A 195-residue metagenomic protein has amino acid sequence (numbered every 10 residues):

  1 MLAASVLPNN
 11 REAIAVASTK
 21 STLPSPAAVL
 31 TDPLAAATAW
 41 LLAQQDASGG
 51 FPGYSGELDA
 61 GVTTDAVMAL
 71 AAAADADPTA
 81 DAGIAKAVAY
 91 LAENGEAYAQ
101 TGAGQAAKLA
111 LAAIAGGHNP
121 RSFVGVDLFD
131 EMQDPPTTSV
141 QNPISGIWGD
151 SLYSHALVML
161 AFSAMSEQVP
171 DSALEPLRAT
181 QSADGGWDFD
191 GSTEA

Functional and structural regions predicted by a protein language model:
M1-A3, G56: N-terminal secretion targeting segments of exported proteins
A3, L7-A39, G49: Low-complexity, acidic Ser/Thr/Pro-rich repeat tracts that form intrinsically disordered stalk/linker regions of very
P26-D32, G50-T79, A97-F123, N142-E175 (+1 more regions): An alpha-helical repeat/solenoid feature that recognizes helix-turn-helix modules
A39, A43, A71-A72, A179: Glycine-rich, acidic and aromatic/proline-enriched surface loops and short helix-turn segments that act as binding
L41, A87-L91, M132, L177: Buried hydrophobic core positions in alpha-solenoid tandem helical repeats
D81-A85, S122-P135, D171: Alpha-helical repeat scaffolds
